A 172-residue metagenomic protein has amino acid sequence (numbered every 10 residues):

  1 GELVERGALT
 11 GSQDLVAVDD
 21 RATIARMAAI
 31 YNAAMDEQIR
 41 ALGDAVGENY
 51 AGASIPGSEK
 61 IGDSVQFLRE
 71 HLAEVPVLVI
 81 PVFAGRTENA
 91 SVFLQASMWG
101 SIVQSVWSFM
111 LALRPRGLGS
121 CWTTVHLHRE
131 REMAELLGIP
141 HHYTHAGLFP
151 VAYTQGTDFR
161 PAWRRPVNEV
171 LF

Functional and structural regions predicted by a protein language model:
G1-L3, V79-E135: Small-aliphatic-rich amphipathic alpha-helix that forms the alpha element of a beta-alpha
G1-L72: N-terminal amphipathic, basic helical "cap/leader" segment at the start of enzyme domains
S12-Q13, V75-L78, H145-A146: Short, surface-exposed beta-edge/turn micro-motifs
V46-Y50, D63-F67, V77, V82-F93: Helix-biased detector of long, well-ordered alpha-helical tracts
R131-A146: Short, electropositive alpha-helical surface patch
T144-F172: C-terminal helix-cap and adjacent tail motif
